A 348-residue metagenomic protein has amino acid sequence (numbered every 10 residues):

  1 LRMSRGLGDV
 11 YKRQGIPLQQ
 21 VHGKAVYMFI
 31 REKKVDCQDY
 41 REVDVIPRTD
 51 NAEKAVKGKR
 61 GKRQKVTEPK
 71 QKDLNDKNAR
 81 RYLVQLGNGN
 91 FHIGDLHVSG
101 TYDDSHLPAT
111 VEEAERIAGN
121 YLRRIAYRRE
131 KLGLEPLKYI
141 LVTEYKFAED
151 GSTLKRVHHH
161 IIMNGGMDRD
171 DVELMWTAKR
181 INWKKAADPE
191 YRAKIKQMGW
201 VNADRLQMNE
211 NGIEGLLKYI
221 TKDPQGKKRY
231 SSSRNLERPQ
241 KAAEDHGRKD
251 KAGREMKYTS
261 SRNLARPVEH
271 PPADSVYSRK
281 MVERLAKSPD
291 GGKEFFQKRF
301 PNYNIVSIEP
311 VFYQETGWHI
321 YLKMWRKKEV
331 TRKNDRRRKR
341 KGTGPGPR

Functional and structural regions predicted by a protein language model:
L1-Y11: Single conserved hydrophobic/aromatic residue that forms the stacking wall/gate of nucleotide- or nucleobase-binding
D9-K155, G165-R348: Right-hand nucleic-acid polymerase module
H158: Conserved, short, structured surface segments that act as functional micro-motifs
